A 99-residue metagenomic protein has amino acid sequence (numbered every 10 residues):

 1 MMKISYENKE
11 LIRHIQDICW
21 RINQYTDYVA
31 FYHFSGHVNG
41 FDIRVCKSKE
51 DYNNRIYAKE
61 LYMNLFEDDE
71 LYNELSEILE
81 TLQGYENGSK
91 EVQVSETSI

Functional and structural regions predicted by a protein language model:
M1-G40, K49-I99: Negatively charged, low-complexity tracts enriched in Asp/Glu with abundant Ser/Thr
